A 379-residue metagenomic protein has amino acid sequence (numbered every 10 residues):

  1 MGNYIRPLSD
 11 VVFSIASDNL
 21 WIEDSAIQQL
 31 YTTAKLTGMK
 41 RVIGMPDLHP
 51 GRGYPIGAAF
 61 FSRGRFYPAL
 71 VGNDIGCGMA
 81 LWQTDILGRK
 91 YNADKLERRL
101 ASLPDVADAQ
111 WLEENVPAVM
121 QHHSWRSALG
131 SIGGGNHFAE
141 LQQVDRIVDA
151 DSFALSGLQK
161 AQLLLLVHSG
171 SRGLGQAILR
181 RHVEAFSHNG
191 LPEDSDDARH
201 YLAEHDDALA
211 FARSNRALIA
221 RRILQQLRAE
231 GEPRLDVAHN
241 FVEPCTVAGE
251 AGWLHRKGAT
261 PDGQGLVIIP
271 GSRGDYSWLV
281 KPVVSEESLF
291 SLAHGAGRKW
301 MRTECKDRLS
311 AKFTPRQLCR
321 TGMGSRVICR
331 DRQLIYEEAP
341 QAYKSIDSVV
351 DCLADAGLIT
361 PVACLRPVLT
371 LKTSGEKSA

Functional and structural regions predicted by a protein language model:
G2-Q29, T37-I43, P50-I56, F60 (+4 more regions): Domain-length cofactor-binding catalytic modules of enzymes
A34: Glycine-rich loop/turn
L81: N-terminal glycine-rich flavin-associated loop
V116: Metal/cofactor- and membrane transport-associated sequence elements
